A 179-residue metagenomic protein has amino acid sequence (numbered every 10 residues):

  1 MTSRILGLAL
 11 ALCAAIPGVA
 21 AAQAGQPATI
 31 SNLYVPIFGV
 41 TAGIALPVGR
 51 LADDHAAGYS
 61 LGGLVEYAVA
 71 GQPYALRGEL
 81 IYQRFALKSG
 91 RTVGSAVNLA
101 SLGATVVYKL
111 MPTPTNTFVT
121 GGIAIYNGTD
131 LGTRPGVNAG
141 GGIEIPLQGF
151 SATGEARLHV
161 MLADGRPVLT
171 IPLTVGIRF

Functional and structural regions predicted by a protein language model:
A21-Q72, Y82, I123, T170-P172 (+1 more regions): Short glycine/proline- and aromatic-enriched beta-strand/turn motifs that initiate or cap beta-hairpins
Q23-V35, V69-A75, M111-N116, L131 (+2 more regions): Short loop/turn motifs that connect adjacent beta-strands in outer-membrane beta-barrel proteins
T29-S31, G49-D54, V69, S89-S95 (+3 more regions): Outer-membrane beta-barrel domain signature
Y34-P36, H55-L61, A96-L102, T115 (+3 more regions): Residues that define the transmembrane beta-barrel architecture of outer-membrane proteins
P36-A42, Y74-G78, L102, T117-G121 (+3 more regions): Transmembrane beta-strands of outer-membrane beta-barrel proteins
A42-R50, L80-A86, L110, I123-T129 (+3 more regions): Transmembrane beta-strands of outer-membrane beta-barrel pores
S60-V69, A100-M111, P135-P146, L169-F179: Feature captures outer-membrane beta-barrel proteins of Gram-negative bacteria and organelles
L76, R84-K88, A139-F179: Predominantly the C-terminal beta-signal and adjacent terminal strand-loop region of outer-membrane beta-barrel
